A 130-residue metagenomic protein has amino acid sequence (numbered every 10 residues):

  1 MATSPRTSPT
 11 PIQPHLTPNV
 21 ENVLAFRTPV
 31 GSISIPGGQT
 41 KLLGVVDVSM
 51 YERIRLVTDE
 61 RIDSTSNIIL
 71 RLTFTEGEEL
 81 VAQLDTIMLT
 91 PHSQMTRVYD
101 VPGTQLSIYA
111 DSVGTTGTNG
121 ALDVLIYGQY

Functional and structural regions predicted by a protein language model:
M1-V45, Y51-S66, E79-L84, S107-D111: Extended, low-complexity segments enriched in Ser/Thr/Gly and acidic residues that occur primarily in surface-exposed
K41-S49, L84-T116, D123-Y130: Beta-sandwich interaction modules
M50, S64-I68, T116-G120: Short loop/turn segments at connectors of secondary-structure elements within structured domains
R55, I69-T73, D123-L125: Beta-strand signatures of extracellular beta-sandwich domains
N67-M95: Terminal beta-strand-rich extracellular "head" domains that mediate receptor/glycan or other ligand binding
